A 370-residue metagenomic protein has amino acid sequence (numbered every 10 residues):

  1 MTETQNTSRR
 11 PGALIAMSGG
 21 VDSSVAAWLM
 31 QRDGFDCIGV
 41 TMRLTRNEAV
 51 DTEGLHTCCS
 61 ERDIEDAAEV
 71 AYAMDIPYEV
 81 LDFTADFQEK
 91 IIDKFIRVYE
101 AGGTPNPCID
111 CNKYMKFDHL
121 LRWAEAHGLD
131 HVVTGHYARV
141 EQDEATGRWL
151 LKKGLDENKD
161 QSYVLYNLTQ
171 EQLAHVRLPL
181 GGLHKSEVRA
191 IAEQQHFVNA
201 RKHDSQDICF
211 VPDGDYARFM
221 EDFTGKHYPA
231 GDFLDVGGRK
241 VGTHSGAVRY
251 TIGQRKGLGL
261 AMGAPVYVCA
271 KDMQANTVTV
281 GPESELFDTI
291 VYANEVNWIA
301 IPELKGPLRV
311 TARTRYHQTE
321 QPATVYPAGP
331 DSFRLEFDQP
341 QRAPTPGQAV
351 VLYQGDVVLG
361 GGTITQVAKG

Functional and structural regions predicted by a protein language model:
M1-Y166, R177, K185-E187: ATP-dependent adenylation/nucleotidyltransferase module used to activate substrates
V21, V133-G370: AMP-forming adenylation/ATP pyrophosphatase catalytic core
